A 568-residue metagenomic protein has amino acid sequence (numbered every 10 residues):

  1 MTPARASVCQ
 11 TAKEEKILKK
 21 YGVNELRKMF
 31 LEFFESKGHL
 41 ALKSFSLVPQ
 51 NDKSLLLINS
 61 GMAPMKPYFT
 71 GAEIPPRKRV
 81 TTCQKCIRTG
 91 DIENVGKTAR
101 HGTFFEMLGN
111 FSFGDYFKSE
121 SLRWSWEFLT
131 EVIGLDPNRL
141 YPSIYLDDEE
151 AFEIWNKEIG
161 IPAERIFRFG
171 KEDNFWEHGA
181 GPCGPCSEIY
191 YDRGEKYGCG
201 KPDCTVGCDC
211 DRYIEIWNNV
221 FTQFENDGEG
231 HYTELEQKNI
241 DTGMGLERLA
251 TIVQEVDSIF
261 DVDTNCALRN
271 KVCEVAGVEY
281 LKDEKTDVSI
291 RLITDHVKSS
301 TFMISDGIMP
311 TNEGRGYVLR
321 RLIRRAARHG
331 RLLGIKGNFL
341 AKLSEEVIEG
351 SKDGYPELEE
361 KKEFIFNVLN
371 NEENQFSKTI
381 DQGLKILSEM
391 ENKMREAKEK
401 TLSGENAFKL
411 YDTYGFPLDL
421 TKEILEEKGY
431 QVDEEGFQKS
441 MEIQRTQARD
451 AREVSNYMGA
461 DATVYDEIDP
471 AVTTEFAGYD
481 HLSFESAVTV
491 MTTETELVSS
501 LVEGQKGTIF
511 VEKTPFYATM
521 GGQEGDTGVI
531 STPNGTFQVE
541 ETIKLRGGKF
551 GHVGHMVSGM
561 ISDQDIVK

Functional and structural regions predicted by a protein language model:
T2, C9, E14-K568: A glycine- and charged-residue-rich anion-binding loop/surface
